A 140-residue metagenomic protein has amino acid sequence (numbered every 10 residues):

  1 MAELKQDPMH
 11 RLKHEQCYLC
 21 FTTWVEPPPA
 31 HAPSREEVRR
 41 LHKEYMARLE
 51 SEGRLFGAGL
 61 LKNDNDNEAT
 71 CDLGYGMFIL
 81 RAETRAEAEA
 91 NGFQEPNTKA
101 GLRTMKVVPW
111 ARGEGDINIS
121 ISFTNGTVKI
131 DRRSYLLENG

Functional and structural regions predicted by a protein language model:
A2-G140: Conserved, structured core segments of small domains
